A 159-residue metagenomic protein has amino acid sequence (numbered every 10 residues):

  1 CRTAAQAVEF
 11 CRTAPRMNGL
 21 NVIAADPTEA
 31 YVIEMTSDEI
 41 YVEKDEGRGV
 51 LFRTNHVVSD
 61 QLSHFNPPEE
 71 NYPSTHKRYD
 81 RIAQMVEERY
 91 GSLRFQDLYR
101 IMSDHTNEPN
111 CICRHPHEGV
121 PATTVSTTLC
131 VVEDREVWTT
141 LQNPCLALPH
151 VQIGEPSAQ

Functional and structural regions predicted by a protein language model:
R2-D38, D45-Q159: C-terminus-biased signal that marks the final domain/tail of proteins
